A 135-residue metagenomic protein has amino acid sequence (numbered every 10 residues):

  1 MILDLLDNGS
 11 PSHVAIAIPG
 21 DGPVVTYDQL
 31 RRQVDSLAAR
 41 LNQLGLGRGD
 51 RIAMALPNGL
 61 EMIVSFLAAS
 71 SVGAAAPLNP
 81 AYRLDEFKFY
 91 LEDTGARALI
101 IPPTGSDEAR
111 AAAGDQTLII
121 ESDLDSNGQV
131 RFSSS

Functional and structural regions predicted by a protein language model:
L3-T26: AMP-dependent adenylate-forming
L6-G9, D28, P103, I120-D125 (+1 more regions): Residues at the C-termini of beta-strands that transition into short coil/loop
S12-H13, D28-A53, R83-L84, K88 (+1 more regions): ANL superfamily AMP-binding
V14, G73, D115-L118: A structural micro-motif
A17, I52-M54, L99-I100: Short hydrophobic beta-strand segments
A39-Y82: Conserved AMP-binding/adenylate-forming
L56, L78-P80, I101-P102, T117-S126: Short beta-strand elements of ligand-binding domains
F66, Y82-A111, N127-F132: Conserved ATP-dependent adenylate/AMP-binding module captured primarily in the ANL superfamily
